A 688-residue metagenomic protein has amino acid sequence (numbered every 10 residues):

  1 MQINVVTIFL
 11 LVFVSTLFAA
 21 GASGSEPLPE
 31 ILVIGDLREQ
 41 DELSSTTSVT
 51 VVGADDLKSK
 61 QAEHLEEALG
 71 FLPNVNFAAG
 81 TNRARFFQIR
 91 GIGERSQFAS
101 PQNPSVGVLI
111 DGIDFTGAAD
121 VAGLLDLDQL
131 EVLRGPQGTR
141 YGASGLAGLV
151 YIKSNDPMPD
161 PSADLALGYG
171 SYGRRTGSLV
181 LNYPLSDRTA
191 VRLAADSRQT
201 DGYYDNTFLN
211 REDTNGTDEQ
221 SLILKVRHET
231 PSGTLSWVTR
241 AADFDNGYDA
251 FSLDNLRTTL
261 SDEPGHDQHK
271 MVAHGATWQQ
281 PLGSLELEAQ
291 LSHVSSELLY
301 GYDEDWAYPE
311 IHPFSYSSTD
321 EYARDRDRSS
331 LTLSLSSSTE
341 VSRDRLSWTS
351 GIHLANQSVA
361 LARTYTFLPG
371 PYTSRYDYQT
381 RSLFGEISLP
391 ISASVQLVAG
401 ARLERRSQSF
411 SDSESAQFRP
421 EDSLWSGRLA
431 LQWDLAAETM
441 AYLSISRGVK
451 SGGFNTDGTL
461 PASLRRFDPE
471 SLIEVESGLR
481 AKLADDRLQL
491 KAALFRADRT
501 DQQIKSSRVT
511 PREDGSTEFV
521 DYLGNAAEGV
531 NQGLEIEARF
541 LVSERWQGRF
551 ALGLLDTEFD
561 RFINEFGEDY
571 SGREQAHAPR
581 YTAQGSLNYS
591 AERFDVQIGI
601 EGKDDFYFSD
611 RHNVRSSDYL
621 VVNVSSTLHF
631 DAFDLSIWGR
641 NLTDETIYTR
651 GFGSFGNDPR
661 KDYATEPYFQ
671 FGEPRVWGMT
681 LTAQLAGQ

Functional and structural regions predicted by a protein language model:
L65-E66, F86-Q88, L109, V132 (+3 more regions): N-terminal periplasmic accessory domains that precede and gate Gram-negative outer-membrane beta-barrel machines
Q97-A99, S105-P136: Short acidic/polar hinge/loop motifs at secondary-structure boundaries that mediate gating or recognition
S162-D164, Y169-T200, Y204, L209-N246 (+12 more regions): Transmembrane beta-barrel wall of Gram-negative outer-membrane proteins
R211, N215-W348, I352-N356, Q489-K491: Outer-membrane beta-barrel domain signature, strongest for Gram-negative TonB-dependent receptors and also present
R227-S232, R240, R345-S347, H353-A355 (+5 more regions): Structural signature of Gram-negative outer-membrane beta-barrels, strongest in the C-terminal barrel of TonB-dependent
T277-E304, N356, D434, M440-S446 (+3 more regions): Membrane-embedded beta-barrel scaffold of Gram-negative outer-membrane proteins
L335-S338, A355, A393-L397, R496-D498 (+2 more regions): Gram-negative outer-membrane beta-barrel transporters
G548, G602-Y607, T627-Q688: C-terminal beta-signal and adjacent terminal beta-strands/loops of Gram-negative outer-membrane beta-barrel proteins
